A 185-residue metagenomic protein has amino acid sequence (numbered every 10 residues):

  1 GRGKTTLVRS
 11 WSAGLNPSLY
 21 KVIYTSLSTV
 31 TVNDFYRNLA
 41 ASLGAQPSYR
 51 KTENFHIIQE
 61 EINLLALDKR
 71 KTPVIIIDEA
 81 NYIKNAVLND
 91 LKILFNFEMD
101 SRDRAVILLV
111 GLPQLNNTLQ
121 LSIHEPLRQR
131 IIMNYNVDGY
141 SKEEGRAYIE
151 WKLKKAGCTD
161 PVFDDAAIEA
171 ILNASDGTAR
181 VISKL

Functional and structural regions predicted by a protein language model:
R2, S28-V32, N81-I83, L112-N117 (+1 more regions): Conserved nucleotide-binding/hydrolysis micro-motifs of P-loop NTPases
R2-L19, T29: P-loop NTPase Walker A phosphate-binding motif
P17-V22, K71-T72, N89, S101-A105 (+2 more regions): Short glycine-/polar-rich loops that comprise or flank the Walker A/P-loop and associated switch/sensor motifs
L19-V22, V30-Y49: Conserved NTP-binding/hydrolysis module of P-loop NTPases
G44-A66: Central P-loop NTPase core of STAND/AAA+ ATPases
R50-I58, I83-V87, F95-H124: Sensor-1/coupling segment of RecA-like P-loop NTPase cores
L64-D68, L108, T118-A174, L185: Helix-loop-helix "sensor" segment of P-loop NTPases
L64-V87, L91: Conserved P-loop NTPase "ATPase switch" module shared by AAA+ and STAND
